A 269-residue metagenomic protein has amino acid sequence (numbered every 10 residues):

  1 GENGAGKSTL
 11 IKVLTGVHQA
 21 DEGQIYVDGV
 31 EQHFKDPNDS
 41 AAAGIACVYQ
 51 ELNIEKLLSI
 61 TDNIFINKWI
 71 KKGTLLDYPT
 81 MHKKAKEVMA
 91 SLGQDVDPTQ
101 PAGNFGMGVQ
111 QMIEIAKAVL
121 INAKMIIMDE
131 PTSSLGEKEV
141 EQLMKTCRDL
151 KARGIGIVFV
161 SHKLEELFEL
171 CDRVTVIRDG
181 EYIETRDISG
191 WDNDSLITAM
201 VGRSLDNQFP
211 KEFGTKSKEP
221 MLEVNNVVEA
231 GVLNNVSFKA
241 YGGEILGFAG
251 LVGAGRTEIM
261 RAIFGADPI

Functional and structural regions predicted by a protein language model:
G1-I269: Glycine-rich phosphate-binding loops of nucleotide-dependent enzymes
